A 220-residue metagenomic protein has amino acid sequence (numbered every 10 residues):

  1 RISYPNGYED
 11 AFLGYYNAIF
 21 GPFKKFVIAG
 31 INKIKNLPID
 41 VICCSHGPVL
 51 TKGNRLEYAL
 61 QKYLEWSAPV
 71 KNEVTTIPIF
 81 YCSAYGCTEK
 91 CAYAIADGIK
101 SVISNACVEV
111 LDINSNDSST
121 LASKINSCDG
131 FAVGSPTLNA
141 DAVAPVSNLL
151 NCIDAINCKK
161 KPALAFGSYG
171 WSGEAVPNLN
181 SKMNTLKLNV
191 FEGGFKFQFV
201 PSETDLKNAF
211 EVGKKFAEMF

Functional and structural regions predicted by a protein language model:
R1-V49, R55, S67-P69, A94-I113 (+1 more regions): FMN-binding flavodoxin-like domain, especially the glycine-rich phosphate-binding loop
K52-G53, E89: Short helix/loop capping segments that flank catalytic or ligand/cofactor-binding pockets
L60-I77: Solvent-exposed, charged amphipathic helical/linker segments at domain boundaries
T76-F80, L164: Conserved beta-strand elements of the Class I
F80-V102: Short, charged N-terminal beta->alpha structural module
D117: Active-site loop segments of alpha/beta catalytic cores
